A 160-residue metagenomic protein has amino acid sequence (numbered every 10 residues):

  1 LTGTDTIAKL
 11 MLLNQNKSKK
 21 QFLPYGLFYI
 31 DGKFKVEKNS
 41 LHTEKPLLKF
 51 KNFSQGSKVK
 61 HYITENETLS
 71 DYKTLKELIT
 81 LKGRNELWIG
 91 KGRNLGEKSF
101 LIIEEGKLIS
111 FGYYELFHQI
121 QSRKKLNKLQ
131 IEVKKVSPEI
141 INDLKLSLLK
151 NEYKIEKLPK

Functional and structural regions predicted by a protein language model:
L1-K160: Acidic, glycine-enriched active-site microenvironments
